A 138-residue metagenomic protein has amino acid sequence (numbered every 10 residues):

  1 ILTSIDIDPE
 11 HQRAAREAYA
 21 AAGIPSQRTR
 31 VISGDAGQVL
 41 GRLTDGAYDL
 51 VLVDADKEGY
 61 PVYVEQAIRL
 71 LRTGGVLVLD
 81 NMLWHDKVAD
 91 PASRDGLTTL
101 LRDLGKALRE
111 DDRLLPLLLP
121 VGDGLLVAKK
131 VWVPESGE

Functional and structural regions predicted by a protein language model:
I1-E138: S-adenosylmethionine/decaboxylated-SAM
